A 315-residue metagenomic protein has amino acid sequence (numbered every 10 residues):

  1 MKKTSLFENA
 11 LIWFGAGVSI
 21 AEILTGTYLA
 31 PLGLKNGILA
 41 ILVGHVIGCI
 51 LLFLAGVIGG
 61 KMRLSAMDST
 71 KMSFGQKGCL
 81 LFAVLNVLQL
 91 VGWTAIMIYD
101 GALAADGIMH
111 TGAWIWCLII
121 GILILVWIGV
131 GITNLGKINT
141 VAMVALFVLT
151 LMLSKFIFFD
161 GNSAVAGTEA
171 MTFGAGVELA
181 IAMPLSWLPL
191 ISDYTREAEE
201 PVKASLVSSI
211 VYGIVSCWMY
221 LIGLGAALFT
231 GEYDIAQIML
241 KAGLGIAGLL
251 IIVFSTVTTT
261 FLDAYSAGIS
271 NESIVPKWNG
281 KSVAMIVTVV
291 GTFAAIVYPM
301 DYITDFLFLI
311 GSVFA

Functional and structural regions predicted by a protein language model:
M1-N36, N134, T172-V177, P189 (+1 more regions): Membrane-interface "cap" regions at the ends of multi-pass membrane proteins
K2-T4, V130-T140, A166, S186-I214 (+2 more regions): Hydrophobic, small-residue-rich membrane helices and short re-entrant helix-turn-helix hairpins that build
K3-L11, Q76-L88, T168-V177, L240-S255 (+1 more regions): Select transmembrane alpha-helical segments in multipass membrane proteins
I12-A16, F82-V87, I108-V130, M143-S154 (+4 more regions): Transmembrane alpha-helical segments of multi-pass small-molecule transport proteins
I20-L32, V57-G59, A95-A104, V126-N134 (+5 more regions): Transmembrane helix-loop junctions in multi-pass membrane proteins
G26-L39, L103-C117, T133-V141, I235-A247 (+2 more regions): Transmembrane helix-loop boundary segments of multi-pass membrane transporters
T27-V57, G78-L80, Y212: Extracellular loop-to-transmembrane helix junctions
C79-H110, T256-S273, V313: Hydrophobic transmembrane alpha-helices that form the core helical bundles of multi-pass secondary transporters
